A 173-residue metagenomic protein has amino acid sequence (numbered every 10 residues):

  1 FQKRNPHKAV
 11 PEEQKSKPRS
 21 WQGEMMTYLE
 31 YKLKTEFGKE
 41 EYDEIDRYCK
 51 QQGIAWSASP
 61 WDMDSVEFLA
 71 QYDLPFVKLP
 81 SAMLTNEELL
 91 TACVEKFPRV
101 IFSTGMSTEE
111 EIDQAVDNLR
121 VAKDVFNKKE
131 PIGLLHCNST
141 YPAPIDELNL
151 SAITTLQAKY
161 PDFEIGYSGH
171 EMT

Functional and structural regions predicted by a protein language model:
F1-T173: Catalytic cores and adjacent flexible loops of soluble metabolic enzymes that perform enolate/carbanion chemistry on
